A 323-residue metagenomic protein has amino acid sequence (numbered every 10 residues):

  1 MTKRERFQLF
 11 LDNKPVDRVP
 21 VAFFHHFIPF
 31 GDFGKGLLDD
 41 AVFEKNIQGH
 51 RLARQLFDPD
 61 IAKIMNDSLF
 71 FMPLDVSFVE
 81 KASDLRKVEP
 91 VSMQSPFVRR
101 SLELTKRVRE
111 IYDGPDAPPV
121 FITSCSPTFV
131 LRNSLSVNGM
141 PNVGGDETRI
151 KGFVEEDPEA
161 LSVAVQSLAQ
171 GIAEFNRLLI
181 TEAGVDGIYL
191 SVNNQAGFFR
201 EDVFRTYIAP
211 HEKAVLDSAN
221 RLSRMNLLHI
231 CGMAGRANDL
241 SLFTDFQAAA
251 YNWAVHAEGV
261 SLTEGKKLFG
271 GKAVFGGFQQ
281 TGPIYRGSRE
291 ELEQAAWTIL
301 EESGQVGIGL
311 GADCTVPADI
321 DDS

Functional and structural regions predicted by a protein language model:
M1-I28, K35-G36, G49, D60-I64 (+1 more regions): Active-site loop segments of alpha/beta catalytic cores
H25-G31, D60-S92, P96: Alpha/beta catalytic barrel-like cores
D32-F57: Active-site-flanking structural segment that lines cofactor/substrate pockets
